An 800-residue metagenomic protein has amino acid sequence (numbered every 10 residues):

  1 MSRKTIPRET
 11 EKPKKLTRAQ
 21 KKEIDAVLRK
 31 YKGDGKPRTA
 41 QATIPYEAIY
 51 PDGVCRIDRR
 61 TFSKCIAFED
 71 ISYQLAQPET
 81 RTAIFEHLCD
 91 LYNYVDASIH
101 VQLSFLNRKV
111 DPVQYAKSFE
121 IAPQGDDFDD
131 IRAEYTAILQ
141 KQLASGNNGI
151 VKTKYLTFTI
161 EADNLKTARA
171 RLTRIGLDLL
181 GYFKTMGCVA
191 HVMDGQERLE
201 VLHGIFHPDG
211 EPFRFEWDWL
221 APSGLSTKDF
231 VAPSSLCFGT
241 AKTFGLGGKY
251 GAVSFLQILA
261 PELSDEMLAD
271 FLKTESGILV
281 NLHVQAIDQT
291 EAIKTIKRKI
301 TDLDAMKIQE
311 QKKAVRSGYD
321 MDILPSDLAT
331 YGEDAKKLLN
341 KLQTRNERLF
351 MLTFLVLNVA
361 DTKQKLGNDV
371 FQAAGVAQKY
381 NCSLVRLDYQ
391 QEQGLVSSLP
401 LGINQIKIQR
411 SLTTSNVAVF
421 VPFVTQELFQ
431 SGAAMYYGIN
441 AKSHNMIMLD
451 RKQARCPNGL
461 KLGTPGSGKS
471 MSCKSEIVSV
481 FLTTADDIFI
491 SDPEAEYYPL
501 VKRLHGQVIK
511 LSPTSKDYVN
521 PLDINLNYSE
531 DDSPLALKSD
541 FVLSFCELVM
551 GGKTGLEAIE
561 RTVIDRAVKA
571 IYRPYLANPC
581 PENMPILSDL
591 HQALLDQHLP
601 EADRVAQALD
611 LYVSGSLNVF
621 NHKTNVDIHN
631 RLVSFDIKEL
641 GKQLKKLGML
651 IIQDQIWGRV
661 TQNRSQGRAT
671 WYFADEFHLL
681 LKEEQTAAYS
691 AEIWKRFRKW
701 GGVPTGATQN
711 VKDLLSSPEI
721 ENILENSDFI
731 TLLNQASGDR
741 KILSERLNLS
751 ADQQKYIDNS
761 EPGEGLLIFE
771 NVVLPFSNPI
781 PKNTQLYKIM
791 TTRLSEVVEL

Functional and structural regions predicted by a protein language model:
S2-F423: Extended, folded cores of ATP/NTP-driven motor/assembly subunits in large transport and secretion machines
I71, P78-A97, S104, R108 (+13 more regions): P-loop NTPase motor domains
K461: Hydrophobic anchor at the beta1->P-loop junction of P-loop NTPases
K469: Conserved lysine of the Walker
S472: Hydrophobic positions on the alpha1 helix immediately C-terminal to the Walker A/P-loop
S479-F489: Post-Walker A helix-loop "phosphate-sensing" segment adjacent to the P-loop in P-loop NTPases
H505-I509, E719-L732: A short helix-turn-beta junction within AAA+ P-loop NTPase domains corresponding to the substrate/partner-engaging
L747-L800: Conserved P-loop NTPase
